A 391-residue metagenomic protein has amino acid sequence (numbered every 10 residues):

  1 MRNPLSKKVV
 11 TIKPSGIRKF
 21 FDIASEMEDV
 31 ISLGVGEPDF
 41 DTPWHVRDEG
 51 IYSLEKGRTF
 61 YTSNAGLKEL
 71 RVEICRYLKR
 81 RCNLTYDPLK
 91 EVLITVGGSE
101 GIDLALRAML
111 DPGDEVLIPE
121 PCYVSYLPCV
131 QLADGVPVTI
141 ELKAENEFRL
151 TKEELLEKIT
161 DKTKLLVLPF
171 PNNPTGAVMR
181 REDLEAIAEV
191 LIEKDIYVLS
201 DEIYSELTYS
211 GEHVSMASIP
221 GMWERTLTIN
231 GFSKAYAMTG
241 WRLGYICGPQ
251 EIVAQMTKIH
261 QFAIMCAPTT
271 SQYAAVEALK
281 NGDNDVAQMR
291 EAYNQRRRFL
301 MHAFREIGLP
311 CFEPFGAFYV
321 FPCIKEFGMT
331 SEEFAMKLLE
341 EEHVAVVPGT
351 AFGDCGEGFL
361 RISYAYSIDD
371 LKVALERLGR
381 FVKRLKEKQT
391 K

Functional and structural regions predicted by a protein language model:
R2-L5, V10-K13, F20-M27, I31 (+2 more regions): PLP-dependent class I/II
I51, E55-N64: Phosphate/diphosphate ligand-binding glycine-rich loop within oxidoreductases
Y61-V96: Conserved N-terminal alpha-helix of the aminotransferase class I/II PLP-enzyme fold
